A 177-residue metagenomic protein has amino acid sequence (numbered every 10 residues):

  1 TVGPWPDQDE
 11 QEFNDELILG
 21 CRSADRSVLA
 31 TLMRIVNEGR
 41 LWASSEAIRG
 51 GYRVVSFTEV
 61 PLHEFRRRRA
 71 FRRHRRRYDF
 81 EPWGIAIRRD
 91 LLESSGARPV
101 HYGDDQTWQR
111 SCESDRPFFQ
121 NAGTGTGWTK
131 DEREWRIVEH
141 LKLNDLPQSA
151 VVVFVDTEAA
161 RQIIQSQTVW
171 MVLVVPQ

Functional and structural regions predicted by a protein language model:
T1-Q177: NAD-dependent ADP-ribosyltransferases
